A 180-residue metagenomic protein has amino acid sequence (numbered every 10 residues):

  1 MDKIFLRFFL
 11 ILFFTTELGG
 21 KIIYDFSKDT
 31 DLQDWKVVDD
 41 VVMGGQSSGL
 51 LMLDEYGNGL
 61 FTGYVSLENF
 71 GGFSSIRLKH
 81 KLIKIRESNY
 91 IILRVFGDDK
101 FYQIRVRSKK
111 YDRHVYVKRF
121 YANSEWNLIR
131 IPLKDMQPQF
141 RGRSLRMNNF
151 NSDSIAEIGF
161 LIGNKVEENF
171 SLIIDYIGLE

Functional and structural regions predicted by a protein language model:
D2-I11: Sec-dependent signal peptide recognition, specifically the positively charged N-region followed immediately by
F14-T15: N-terminal signal peptide c-region/cleavage motif recognized by signal peptidases
L18-E180: Beta-rich carbohydrate-recognition modules and glycan-binding surfaces
